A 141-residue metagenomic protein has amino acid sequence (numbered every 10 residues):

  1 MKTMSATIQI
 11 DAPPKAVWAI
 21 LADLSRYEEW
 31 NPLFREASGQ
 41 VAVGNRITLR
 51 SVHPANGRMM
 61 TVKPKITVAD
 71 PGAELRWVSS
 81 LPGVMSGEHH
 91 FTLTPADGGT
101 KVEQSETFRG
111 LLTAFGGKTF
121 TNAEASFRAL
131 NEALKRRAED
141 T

Functional and structural regions predicted by a protein language model:
M1-Q9, A96, A125-R128, D140-T141: Hydrophobic-ligand-binding modules of eukaryotic lipid transfer/binding families
M1-S38, A42, A133: Hydrophobic ligand-binding cavity/cleft-lining segments
T3-T7, R46, T61, E74 (+2 more regions): Intrinsic-disorder/low-complexity, polar/charged segments enriched in Ser/Thr/Lys/Arg/Asp/Glu/Gln
A6-I8, T61-V68, S79, G87-P95: Hydrophobic/aromatic beta-strand elements that line small-molecule binding cavities or substrate pockets in beta-rich
D11-K15, A42-V43, T67-G72, T92-K101 (+1 more regions): A short, structured loop/turn motif at beta-sheet edges
S38-P82, E132-T141: Glycine-rich portal/gate segments that line the openings of hydrophobic small-molecule binding cavities
S79-M85, S105-L111: Short, solvent-exposed aromatic-acidic interface loops
K101, T107-T141: A conserved amphipathic terminal alpha-helix motif
